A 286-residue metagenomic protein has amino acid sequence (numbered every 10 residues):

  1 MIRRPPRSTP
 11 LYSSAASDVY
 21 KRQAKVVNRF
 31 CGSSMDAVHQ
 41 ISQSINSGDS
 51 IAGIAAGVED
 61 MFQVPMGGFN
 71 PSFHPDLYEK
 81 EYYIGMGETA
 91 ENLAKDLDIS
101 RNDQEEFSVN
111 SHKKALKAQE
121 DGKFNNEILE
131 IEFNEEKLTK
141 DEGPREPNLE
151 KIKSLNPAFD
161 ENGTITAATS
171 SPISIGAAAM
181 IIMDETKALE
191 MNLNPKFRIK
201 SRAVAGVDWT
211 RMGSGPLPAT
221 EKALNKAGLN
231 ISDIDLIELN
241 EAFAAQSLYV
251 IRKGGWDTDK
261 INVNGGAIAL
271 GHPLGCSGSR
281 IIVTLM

Functional and structural regions predicted by a protein language model:
M1-A16, Y20: Single conserved hydrophobic/aromatic residue that forms the stacking wall/gate of nucleotide- or nucleobase-binding
S14-S17, A37, M86-L93, V109-K114 (+4 more regions): Short, well-ordered amphipathic alpha-helical segments that serve as non-catalytic structural scaffolds within diverse
S14-S50, E81-M86, E146-P172, K253-L285: Conserved catalytic cysteine-centered active-site region of acyl-thioester-dependent Claisen-condensing enzymes
A24-R29, G53-E59, D103-N110, I128-F133 (+3 more regions): Beta-strand segments within the central parallel beta-sheet cores of soluble alpha/beta enzyme folds
R29-V58, A94-F124, A179-T186, P273-M286: Active-site-proximal alpha-helical scaffold in enzymes
N46-L97: Flexible glycine-/small-residue-enriched beta->alpha junction loops that bind anionic phosphate/pyrophosphate groups
D103-E190, K253, T258-K260: N-terminal extracellular/periplasmic Venus flytrap/periplasmic-binding protein-like
E185-D233: Glycine- and Gly-Pro-enriched alpha-helical subdomains that act as flexible, kink-prone "lid/hinge" or packing modules
